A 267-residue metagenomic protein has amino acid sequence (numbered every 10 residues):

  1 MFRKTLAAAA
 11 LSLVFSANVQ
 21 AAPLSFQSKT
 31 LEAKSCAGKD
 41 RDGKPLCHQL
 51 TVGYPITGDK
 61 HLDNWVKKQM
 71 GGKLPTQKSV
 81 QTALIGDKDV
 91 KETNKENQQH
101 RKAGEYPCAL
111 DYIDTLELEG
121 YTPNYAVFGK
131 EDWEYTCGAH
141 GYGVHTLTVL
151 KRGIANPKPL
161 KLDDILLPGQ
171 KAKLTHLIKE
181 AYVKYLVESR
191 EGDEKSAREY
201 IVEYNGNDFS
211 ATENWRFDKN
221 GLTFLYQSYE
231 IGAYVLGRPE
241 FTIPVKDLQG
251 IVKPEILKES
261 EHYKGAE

Functional and structural regions predicted by a protein language model:
M1-A7: Bacterial N-terminal signal peptides that target proteins for export
A8-S16: Bacterial N-terminal signal peptides
A21-E267: Compositionally biased intrinsically disordered regions enriched in Thr/Gly
